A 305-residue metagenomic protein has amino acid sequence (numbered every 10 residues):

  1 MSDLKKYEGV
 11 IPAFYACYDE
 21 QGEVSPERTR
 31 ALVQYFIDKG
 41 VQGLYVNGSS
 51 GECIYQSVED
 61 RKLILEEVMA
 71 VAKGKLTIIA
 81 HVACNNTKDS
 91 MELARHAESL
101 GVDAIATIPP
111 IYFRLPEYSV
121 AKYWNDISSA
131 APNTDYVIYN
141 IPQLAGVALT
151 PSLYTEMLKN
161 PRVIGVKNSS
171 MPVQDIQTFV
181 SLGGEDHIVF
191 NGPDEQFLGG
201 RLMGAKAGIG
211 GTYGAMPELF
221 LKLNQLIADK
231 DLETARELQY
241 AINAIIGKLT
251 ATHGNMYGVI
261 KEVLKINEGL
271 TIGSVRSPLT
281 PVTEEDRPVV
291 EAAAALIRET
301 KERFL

Functional and structural regions predicted by a protein language model:
M1, E23, Y55, E59 (+5 more regions): Charge-dense, low-complexity intrinsically disordered segments
M1-L4, L305: Short, low-complexity, intrinsically disordered N-terminal peptides in bacterial proteins
S2, F36, A97, T155-L158 (+1 more regions): Structural motif
D3-P12, C17-A148, L264: Active-site beta->alpha loop and helix N-cap motifs at the rims of alpha/beta catalytic domains
G9-C17, K39, A205, T212-L305: C-terminal alpha-helical cap/extension of soluble enzyme domains
S25-R28, L32, D60, I64 (+11 more regions): General structural feature for long, well-ordered alpha-helical segments within catalytic domains of soluble enzymes
L76-T77, D135-Y136, G165, H187 (+1 more regions): Secondary-structure boundary/capping signal
A130, P142-N243, L249, H253: Catalytic alpha/beta core domains of metabolic enzymes, predominantly
